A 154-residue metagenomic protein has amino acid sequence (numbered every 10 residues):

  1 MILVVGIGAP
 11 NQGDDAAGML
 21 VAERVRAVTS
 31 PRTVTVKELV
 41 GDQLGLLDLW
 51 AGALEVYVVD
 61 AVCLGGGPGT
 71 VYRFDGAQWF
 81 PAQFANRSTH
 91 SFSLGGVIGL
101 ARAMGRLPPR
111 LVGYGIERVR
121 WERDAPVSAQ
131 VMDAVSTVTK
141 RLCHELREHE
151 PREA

Functional and structural regions predicted by a protein language model:
M1-I116, A125-T137, R141-E153: N-terminal catalytic or cofactor-binding beta/alpha core of small enzyme domains
R118-R120: A short, acidic, flexible beta-alpha connecting loop/helix-capping segment that sits on the rim of active
